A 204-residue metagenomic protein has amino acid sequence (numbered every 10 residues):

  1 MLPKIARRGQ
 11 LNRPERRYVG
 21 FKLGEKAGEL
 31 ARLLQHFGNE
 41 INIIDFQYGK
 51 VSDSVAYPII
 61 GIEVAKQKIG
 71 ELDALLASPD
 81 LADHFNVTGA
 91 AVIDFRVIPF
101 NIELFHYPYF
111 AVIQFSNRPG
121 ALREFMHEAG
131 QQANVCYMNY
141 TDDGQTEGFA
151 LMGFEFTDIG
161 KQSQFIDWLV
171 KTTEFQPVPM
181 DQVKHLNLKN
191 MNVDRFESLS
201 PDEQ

Functional and structural regions predicted by a protein language model:
M1-Q204: A conserved regulatory-domain signal marking ACT and ACT-like small-molecule sensing domains and adjacent regulatory
